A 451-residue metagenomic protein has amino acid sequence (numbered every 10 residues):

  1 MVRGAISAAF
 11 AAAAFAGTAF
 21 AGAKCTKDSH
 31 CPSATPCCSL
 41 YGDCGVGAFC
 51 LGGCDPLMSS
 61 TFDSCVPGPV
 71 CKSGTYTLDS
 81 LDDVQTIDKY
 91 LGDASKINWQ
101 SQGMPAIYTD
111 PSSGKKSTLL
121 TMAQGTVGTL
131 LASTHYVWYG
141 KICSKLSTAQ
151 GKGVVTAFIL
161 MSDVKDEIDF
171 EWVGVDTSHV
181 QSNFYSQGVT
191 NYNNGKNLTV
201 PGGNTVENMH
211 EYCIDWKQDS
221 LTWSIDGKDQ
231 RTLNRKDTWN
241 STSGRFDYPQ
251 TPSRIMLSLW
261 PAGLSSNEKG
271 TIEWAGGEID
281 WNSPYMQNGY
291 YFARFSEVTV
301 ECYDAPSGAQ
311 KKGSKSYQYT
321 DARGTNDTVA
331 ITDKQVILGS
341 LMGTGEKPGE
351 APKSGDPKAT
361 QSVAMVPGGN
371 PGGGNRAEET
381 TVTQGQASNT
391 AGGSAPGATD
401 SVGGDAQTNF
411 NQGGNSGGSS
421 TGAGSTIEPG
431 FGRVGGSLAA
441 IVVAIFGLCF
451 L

Functional and structural regions predicted by a protein language model:
R3-A21, A439-G447: Cleavable N-terminal signal peptides of Sec/SRP-targeted secreted and luminal proteins
G22-C143, A149-G151, R294-L451: Low-complexity, Ser/Thr/Pro/Gly-rich disordered linker/stalk regions
G128-T134, N197-G203, G244-R245: Beta-strand-rich interaction surfaces with strong enrichment in secreted/lumenal proteins
I142-S144, N208-W216, L221-I225: Short tryptophan-centered beta-strand motifs in secreted/extracellular beta-sheet-rich domains of glycan-recognition
K152-L160: Beta-strand acidic-aromatic groove motif in beta-rich domains, primarily in extracellular
I159-S186: Glycan-recognition/cleft segments
G188-N208: Short, aromatic/His-centered strand-loop micro-motif at the edge of beta-sheets
T242-M286: Flexible glycan-contacting loops in extracellular carbohydrate-active proteins
